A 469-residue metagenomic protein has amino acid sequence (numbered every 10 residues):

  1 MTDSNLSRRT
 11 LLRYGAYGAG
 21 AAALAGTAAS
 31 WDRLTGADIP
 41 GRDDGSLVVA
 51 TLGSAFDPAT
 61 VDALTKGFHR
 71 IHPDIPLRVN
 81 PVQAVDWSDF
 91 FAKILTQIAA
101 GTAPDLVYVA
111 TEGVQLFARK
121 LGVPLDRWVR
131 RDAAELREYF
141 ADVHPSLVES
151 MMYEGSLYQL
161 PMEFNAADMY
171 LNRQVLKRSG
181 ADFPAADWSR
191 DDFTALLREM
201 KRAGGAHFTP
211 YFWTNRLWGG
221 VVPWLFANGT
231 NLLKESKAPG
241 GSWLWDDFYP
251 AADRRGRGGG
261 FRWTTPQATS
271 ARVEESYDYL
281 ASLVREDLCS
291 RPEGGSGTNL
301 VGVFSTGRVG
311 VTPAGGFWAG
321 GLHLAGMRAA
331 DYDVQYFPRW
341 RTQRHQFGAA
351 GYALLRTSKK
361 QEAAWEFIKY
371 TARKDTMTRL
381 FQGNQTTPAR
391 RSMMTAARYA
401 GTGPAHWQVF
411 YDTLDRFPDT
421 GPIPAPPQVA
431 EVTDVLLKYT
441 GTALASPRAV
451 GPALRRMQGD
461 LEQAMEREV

Functional and structural regions predicted by a protein language model:
T2-L121, R131-Y139, F183, E362-A363 (+4 more regions): Conserved N-terminal structural module of periplasmic/extracytoplasmic solute-binding proteins
R70-I71, P76-R78, K177-S179, R285-E286 (+3 more regions): Extracytoplasmic/periplasmic substrate-recognition and gating elements
V82-K93, W188-D192, P292-S305: Short helix-initiation/N-cap motifs at beta->coil->alpha
I94, F193, M200, L225 (+2 more regions): Hydrophobic residues within well-ordered alpha-helices
D105-Y108, G310-A314: Paired acidic/hydrophobic, glycine-rich loop segments that form the ligand-binding mouth/hinge of periplasmic-binding
T111-A166, D331-Q335, T402: Hinge/lid segment of periplasmic solute-binding proteins
L197, S236-E293, F337: Glycine-centered hinge/linker elements that transmit conformational signals in sensory and ligand-binding systems
M393, A405-E462: C-terminal capping/gating helix-and-loop segments adjacent to ligand/active sites or protein-protein/ligand interfaces
